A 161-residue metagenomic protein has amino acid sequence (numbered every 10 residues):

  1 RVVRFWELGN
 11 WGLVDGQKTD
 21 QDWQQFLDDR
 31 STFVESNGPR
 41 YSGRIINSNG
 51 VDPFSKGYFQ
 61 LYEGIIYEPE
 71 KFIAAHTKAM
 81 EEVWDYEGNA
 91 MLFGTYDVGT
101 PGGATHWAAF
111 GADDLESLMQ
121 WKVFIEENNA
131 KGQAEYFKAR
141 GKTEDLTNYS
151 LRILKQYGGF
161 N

Functional and structural regions predicted by a protein language model:
R1-N161: Short S/T/G/P-rich N-terminal loop/turn motif that feeds into the first structured element of a domain
